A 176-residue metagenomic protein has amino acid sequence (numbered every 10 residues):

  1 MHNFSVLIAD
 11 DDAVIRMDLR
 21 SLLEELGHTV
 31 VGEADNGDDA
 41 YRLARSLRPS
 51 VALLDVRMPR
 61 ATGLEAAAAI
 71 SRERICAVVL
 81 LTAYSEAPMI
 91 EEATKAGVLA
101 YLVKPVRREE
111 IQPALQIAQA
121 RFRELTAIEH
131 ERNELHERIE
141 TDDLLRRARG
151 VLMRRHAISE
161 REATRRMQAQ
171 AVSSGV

Functional and structural regions predicted by a protein language model:
A13-G32: Two-component/phosphorelay signaling modules centered on CheY-like receiver
N36-D39, R60-E65: Acidic catalytic/metal-coordinating carboxylates
P49, M58: Receiver (REC) domain active-site loop signature in two-component systems and cognate sites in sensor histidine kinases
D55, T82: Active-site residues of response regulator receiver
P88, V106-L115: C-terminal output helix
T94-A96, I111-R123: Receiver (REC) domain switch/output surface
R123-E124, H130-V176: C-terminal output/effector regions of signal-responsive regulators
